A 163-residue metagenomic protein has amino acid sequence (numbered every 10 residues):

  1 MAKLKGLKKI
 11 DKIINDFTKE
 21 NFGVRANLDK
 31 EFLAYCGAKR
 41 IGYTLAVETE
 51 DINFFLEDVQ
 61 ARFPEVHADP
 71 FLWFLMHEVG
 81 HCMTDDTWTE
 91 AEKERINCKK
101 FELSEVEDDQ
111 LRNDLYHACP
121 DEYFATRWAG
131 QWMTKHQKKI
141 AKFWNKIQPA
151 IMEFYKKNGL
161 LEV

Functional and structural regions predicted by a protein language model:
M1-K8, K142: Short Lys/Arg-rich cationic patches that frequently serve as NLS/NoLS or arginine-rich RNA/DNA-binding motifs
K3, P64-D69, A118-E122: Aromatic-acidic/polar surface patches that form glycan- and anion
G6-N21: Zn2+-dependent metallopeptidase catalytic core
K8, D69-W73, H77, Y123-R127: A structural signal for well-ordered alpha-helical segments within the folded catalytic domains of diverse enzymes
N27-D69, V79-D86: Active-site scaffold of zinc-dependent metalloenzymes
I52-F55, V59, V66, A91-Q110 (+1 more regions): Mixed-charge, low-complexity intrinsically disordered segments
D69-F74, C82-R95, H117: Acidic, low-complexity, intrinsically disordered interaction modules
K99-V163: Metalloprotease/metallohydrolase-associated module, dominated by Zn2+-dependent proteases
